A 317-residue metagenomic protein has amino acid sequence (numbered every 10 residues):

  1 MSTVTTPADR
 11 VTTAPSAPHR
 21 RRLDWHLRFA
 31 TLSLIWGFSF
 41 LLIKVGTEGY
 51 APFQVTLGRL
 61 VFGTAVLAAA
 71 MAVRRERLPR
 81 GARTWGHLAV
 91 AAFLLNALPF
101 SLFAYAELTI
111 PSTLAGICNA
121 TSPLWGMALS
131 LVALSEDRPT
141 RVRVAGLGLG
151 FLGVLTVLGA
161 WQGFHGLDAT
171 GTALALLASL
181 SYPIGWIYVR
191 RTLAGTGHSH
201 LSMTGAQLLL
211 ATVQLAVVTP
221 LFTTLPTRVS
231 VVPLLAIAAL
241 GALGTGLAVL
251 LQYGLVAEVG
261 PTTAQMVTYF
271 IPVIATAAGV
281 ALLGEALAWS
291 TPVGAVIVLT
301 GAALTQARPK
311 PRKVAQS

Functional and structural regions predicted by a protein language model:
S2-L57, Y105, L147, Q162-R191 (+2 more regions): Glycine-/small-residue-enriched transmembrane alpha-helix faces in small-molecule transporters and effluxers
S2-P18, G58-V61, A68, A72 (+3 more regions): C-terminal-most transmembrane helix of multi-pass membrane proteins
R21-W25, G49-F53, L57, R80-G86 (+4 more regions): Juxtamembrane helix-entry segments on the extracytoplasmic side of multipass membrane proteins
I35, S39-I43, A68-N119, L129 (+2 more regions): Specific transmembrane alpha-helical segments of multi-pass solute transporters/efflux pumps, especially DMT/EamA
Q54-A65, L95, F100-R138, V142-R143 (+2 more regions): Specific alpha-helical transmembrane segments that line the substrate/conduction pathway and gating interfaces
G58, A115-T121, Y188-T212, A242-A281: Helix-helix packing/entry segments at the starts of transmembrane helices
L67, G126-A128, L147-G150, F164-T223 (+2 more regions): Transmembrane alpha-helical segments that form core, pore/gating elements of small-molecule transporters/exporters
L67, T121, M127-L129, R141-W161 (+5 more regions): Hydrophobic transmembrane alpha-helices of multi-pass small-molecule transport proteins
